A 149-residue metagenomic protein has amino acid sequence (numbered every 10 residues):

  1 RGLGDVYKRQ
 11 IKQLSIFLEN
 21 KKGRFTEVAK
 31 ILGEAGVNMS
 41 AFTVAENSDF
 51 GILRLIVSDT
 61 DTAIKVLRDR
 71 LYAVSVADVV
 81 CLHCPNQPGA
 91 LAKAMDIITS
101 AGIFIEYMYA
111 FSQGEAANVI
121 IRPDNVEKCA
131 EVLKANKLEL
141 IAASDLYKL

Functional and structural regions predicted by a protein language model:
R1-Y7: Short, small-residue-biased leader/transition segments that mark boundaries at the very start of proteins
K8-L149: A conserved regulatory-domain signal marking ACT and ACT-like small-molecule sensing domains and adjacent regulatory
